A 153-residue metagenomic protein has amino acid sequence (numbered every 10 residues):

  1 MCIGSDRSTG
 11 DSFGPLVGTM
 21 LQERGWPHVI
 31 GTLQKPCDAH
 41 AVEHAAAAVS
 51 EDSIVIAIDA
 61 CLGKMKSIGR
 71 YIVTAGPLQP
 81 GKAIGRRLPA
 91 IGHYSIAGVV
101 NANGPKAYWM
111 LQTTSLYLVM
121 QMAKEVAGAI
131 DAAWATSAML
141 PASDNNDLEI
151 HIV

Functional and structural regions predicted by a protein language model:
M1-V55, A60-V153: N-terminal catalytic or cofactor-binding beta/alpha core of small enzyme domains
